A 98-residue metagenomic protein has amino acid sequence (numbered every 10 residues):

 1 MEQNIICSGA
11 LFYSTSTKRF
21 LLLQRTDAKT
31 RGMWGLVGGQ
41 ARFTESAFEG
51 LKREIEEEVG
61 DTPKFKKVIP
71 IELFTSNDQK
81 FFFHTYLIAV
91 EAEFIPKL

Functional and structural regions predicted by a protein language model:
M1-F20: Conserved N-terminal beta-strand and adjoining loop/helix that marks the start of the Nudix/MutT-like hydrolase domain
E2, A28, F74-D78: A short beta-turn/loop motif at secondary-structure boundaries
T15-T17, D27, A41: Short, glycine/serine-rich, charged loops/turns that create anion-binding and catalytic segments at active sites
K29-M33: A conserved beta-turn-beta hairpin within the catalytic core of GNAT-like acetyltransferases that forms part
L36: Cytochrome P450 heme-thiolate "Cys pocket" and heme-binding signature region
G39-L98: Unchanged
